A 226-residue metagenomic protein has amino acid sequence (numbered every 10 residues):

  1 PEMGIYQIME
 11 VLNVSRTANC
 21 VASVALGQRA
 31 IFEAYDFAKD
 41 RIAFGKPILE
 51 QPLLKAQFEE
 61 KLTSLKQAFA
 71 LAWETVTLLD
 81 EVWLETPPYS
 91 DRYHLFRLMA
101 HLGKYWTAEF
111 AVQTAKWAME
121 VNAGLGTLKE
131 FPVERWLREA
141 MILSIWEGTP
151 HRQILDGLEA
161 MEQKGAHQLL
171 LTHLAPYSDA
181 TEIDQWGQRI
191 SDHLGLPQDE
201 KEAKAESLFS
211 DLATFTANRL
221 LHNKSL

Functional and structural regions predicted by a protein language model:
P1-L226: Flavin-dependent oxidoreductase catalytic core characteristic of acyl-CoA dehydrogenase/oxidase-like enzymes
